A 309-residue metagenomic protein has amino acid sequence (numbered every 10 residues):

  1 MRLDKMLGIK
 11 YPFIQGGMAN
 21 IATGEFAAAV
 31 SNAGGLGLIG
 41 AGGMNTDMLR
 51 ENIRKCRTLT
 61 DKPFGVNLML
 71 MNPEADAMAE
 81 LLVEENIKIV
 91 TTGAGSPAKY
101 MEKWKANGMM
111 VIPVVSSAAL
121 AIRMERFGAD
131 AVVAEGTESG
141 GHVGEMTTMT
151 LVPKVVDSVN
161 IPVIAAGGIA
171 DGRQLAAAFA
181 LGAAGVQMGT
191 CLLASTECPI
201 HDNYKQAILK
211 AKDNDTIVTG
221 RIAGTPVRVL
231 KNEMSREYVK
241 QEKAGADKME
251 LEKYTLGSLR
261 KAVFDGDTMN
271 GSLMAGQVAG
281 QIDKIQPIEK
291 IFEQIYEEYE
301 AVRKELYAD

Functional and structural regions predicted by a protein language model:
M1-P162: Active-site entrance/lid segments in N-terminal catalytic domains of soluble metabolic enzymes
A19-N20, G35-T46, V133-E145, I169-Y204: Glycine-rich phosphate-binding active-site loops on the catalytic face of alpha/beta enzymes
T150-I164, A170-D309: Conserved active-site-proximal phosphate/metal-binding subdomains
